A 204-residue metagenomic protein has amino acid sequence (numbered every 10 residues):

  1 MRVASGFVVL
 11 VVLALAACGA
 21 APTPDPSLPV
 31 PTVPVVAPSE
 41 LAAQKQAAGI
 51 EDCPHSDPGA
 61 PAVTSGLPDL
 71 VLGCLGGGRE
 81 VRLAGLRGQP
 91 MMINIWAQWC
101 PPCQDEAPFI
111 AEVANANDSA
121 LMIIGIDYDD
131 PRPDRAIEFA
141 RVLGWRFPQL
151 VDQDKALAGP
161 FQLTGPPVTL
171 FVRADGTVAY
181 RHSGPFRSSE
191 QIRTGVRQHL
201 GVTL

Functional and structural regions predicted by a protein language model:
M1-G73, L204: N-terminal targeting signals for export/organelle localization
P61-T64, D69-M91: A short beta-strand-turn-helix
L75, L150-D152: Conserved beta-strand termini and adjacent loop/short-helix elements that scaffold enzyme active sites in alpha/beta
V81-Q104, F109-I110, I123: Short active-site neighborhood of thiol/selenol oxidoreductases, capturing the structured segment around
I95-A97, I126-D129, D152-Q153, S183-G184: Active-site-proximal beta-strand/loop segments in catalytic clefts of secreted hydrolases
Q104-L143, Q153-P160: Structural microenvironment flanking redox-active thiols in thiol-disulfide oxidoreductases
E138-W145, D152-L204: Thiol/disulfide oxidoreductase modules built on the thioredoxin-like
